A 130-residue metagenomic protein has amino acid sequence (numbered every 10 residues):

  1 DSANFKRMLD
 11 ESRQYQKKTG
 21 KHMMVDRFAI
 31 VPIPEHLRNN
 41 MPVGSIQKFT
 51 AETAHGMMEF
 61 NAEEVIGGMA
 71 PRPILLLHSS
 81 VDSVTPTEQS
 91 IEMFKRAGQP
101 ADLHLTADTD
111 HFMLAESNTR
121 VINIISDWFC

Functional and structural regions predicted by a protein language model:
D1-A51: Alpha/beta-hydrolase-fold enzymes
K48-I66: Active-site nucleophile elbow and catalytic-triad environment of alpha/beta-hydrolase enzymes
M58, S83-Q89, L114: Conserved alpha/beta-hydrolase "acid-adjacent" motif
G67-A70, R96-G98: Short, conserved loop/helix-junction motifs that constitute active-site signature segments in enzyme catalytic cores
M69-A70, L75-H78, D82: Short beta-strand/loop motif that positions the catalytic acidic residue of the alpha/beta-hydrolase fold
L103-T109: Short glycine-rich catalytic loops that host catalytic nucleophiles or stabilize transition states across multiple
T109-I122: Catalytic histidine-centered segment of alpha/beta-hydrolase-like enzymes
I124-F129: C-terminal alpha-helix
